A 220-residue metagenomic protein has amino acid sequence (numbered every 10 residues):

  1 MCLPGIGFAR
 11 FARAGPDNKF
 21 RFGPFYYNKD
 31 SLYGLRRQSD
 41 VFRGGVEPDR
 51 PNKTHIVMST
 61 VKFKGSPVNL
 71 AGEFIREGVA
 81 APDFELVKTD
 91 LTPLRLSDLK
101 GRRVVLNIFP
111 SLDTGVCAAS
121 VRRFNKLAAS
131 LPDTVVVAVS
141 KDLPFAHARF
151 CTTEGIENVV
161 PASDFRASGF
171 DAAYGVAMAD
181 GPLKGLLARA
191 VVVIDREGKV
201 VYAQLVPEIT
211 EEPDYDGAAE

Functional and structural regions predicted by a protein language model:
P4, A9-A14: Short linear motifs in low-complexity or flexible loops
N18-K19, N28: Alpha-helix boundary/capping motif
Y27, Y33, V41-V57: Short, Lys/Arg-enriched N-terminal segments with co-localized hydrophobic residues within the first ~10-30 amino acids
N52-E220: Chalcogenol-based redox active-site neighborhoods
